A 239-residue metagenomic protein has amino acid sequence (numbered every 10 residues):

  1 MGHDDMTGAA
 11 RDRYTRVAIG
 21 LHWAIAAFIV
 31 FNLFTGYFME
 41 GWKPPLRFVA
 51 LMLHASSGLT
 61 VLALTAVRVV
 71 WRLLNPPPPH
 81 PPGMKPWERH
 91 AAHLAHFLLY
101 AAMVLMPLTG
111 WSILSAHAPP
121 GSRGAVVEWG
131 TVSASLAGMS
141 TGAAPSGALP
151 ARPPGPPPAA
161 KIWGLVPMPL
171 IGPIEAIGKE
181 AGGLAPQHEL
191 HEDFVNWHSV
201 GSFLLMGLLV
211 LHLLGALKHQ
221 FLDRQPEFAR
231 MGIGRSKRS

Functional and structural regions predicted by a protein language model:
M1-S239: Membrane-embedded alpha-helical bundles that constitute the cytochrome b-like, heme-associated redox core of multi-pass
